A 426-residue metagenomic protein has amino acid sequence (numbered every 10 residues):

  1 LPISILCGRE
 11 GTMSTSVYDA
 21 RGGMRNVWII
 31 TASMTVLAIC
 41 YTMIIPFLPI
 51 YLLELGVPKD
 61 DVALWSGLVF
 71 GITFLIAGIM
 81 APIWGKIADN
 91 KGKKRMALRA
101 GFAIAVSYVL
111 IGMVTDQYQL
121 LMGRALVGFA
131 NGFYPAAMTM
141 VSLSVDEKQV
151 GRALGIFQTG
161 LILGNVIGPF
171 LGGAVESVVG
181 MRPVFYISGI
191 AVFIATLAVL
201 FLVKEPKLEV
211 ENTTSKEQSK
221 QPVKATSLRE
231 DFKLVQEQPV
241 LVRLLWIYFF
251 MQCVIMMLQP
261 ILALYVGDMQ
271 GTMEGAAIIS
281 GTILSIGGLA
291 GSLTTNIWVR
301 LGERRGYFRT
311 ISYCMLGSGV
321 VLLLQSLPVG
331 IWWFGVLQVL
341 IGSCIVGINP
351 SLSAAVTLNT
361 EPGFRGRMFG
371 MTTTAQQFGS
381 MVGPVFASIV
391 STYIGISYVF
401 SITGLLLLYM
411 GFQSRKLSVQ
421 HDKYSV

Functional and structural regions predicted by a protein language model:
M13-M24, P206-L245, V426: Juxtamembrane intracellular "pre-TM" segments in multi-pass secondary transporters
F47-A63, I261-I278: Short amphipathic helix-loop junctions that connect adjacent transmembrane helices in Major Facilitator Superfamily/SLC
L68-W84, S285-N296: Central cavity-lining transmembrane alpha-helices of secondary-active solute carriers, predominantly the Major
I79-T115, G302-R305: Conserved MFS/SLC helix-loop-helix module at the cytosolic interface between two early adjacent transmembrane helices
R95-L110, G189, R309-L324: Structural signature of the two symmetry-related core transmembrane helices
S107, Y118-L126, V321, W332-L340: Paired small-residue
G123-L161: Cytoplasmic helix-loop-helix junction between adjacent transmembrane helices in 12-TM secondary transporters
F133-V145, G347-T360: Intracellular juxtamembrane helix-capping segments at the cytosolic ends of symmetry-related transmembrane helices
